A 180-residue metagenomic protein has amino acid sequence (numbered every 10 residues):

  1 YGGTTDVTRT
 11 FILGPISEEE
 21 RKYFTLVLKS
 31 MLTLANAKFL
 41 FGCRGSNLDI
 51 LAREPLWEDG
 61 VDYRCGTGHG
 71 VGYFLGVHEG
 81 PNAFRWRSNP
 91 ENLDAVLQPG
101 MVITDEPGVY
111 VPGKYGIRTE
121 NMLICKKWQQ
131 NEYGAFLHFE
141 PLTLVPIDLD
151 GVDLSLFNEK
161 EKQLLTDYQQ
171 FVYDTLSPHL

Functional and structural regions predicted by a protein language model:
Y1-L180: Active-site neighborhoods and metal-handling regions in enzymes and metal-associated proteins
